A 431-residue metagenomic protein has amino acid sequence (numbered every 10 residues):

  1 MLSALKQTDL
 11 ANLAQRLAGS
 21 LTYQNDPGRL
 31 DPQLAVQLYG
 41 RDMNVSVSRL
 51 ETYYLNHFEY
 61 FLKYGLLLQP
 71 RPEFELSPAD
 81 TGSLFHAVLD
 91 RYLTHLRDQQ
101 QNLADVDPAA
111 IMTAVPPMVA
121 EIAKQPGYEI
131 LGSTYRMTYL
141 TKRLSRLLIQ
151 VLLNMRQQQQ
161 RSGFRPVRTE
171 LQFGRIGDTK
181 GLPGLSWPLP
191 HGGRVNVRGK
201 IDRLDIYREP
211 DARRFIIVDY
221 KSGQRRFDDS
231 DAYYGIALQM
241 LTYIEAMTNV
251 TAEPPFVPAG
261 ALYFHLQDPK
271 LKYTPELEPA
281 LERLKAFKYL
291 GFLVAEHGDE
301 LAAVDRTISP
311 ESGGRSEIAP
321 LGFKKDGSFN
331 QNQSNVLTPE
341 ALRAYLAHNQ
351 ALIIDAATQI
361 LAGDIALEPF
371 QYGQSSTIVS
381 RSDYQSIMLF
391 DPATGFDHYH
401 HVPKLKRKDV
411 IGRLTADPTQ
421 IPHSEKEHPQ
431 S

Functional and structural regions predicted by a protein language model:
M1-S431: Structural signature of nuclease core domains in nucleic-acid processing machines
